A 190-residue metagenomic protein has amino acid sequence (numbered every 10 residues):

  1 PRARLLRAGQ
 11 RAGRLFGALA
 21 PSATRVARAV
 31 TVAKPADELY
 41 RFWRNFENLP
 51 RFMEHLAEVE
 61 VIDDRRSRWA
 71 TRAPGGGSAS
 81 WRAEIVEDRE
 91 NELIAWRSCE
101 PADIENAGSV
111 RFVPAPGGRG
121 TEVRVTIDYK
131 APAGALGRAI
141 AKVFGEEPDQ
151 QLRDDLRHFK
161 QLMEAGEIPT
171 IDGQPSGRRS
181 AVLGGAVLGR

Functional and structural regions predicted by a protein language model:
R2-R66, R72-P74, H158, L162-R190: Hydrophobic ligand-binding cavity/cleft-lining segments
R25-A29, R66, S80, L93 (+2 more regions): Intrinsic-disorder/low-complexity, polar/charged segments enriched in Ser/Thr/Lys/Arg/Asp/Glu/Gln
E58, V86-E87: Short linear motifs in intrinsically disordered
D63, E90, P116-G117: Residue-level recognition of beta-strand termini and adjacent short loop/turns
R68-P74, I94-P101: Short beta-strand segments that buttress and anchor functional surface loops
G76-S78: Short, charged/polar, Gly/Pro-enriched secondary-structure boundary elements
A83-V86, R97-A165, T170-G173: Beta-strand/loop substructures that line and gate deep hydrophobic ligand-binding cavities in soluble
D88-I94: Short, surface-exposed linear segments at secondary-structure transitions and domain or protein termini
